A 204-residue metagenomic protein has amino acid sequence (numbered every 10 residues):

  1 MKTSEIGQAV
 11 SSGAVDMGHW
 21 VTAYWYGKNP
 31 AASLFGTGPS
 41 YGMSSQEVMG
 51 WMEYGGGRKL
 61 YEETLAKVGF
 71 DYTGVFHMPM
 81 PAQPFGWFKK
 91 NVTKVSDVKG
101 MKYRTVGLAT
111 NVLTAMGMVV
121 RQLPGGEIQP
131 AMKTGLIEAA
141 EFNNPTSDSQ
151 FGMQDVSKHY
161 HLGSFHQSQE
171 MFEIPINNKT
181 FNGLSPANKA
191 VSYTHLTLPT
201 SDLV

Functional and structural regions predicted by a protein language model:
M1-V48, L60-L196, S201: N-terminal secretory/targeting leader peptides
V204: Cytosolic catalytic cores of cyclic-nucleotide second-messenger enzymes
